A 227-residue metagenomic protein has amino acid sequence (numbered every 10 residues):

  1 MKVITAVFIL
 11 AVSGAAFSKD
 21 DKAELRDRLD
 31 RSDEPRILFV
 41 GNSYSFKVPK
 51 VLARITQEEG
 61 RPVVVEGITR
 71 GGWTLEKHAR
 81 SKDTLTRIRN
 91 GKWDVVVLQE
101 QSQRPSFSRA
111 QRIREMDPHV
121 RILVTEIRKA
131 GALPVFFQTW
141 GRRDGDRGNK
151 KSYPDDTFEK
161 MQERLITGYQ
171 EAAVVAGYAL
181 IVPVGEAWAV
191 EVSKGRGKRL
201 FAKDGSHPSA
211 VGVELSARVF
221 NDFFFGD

Functional and structural regions predicted by a protein language model:
M1-V40, S45-K50, R54-Q57, R61 (+2 more regions): N-terminal secretory targeting modules
A23-R26, S81-T84, T167: A generic local structural motif
E34-I122, E126-R128: Conserved SGNH/GDSL esterase-like catalytic core that processes O-acyl groups on lipids and polysaccharides
L85-S206, A210: Alpha-helical cap/lid subdomain in secreted, periplasmic, or secretory-pathway luminal O-acyl-processing enzymes
L200-D227: Histidine-centered active-site loop/cap adjacent to the catalytic His in serine esterases/O-acetyl transfer systems
